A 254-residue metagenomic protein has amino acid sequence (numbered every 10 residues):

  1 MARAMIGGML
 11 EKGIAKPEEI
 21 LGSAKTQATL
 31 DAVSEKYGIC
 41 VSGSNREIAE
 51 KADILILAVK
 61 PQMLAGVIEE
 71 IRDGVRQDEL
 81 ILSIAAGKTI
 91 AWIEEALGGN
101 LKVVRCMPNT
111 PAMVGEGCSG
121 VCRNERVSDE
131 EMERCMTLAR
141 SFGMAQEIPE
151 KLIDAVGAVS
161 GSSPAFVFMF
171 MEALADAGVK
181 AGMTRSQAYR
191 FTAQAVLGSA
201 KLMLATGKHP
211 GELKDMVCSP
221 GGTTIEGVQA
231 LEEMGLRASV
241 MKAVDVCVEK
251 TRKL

Functional and structural regions predicted by a protein language model:
M1-K36, C40-G43, E50, V179-K180: NAD(P)+-binding Rossmann beta1-loop-alpha1 motif at the extreme N-terminus of oxidoreductases
M5-I6, I71, L174: Hydrophobic residues within alpha-helices that form the first helical element adjacent to the glycine-rich loop
I20, L30, I48, T184-F191 (+2 more regions): Small-residue helix-packing motif on alpha-helices
Q27-A28, Y37, N45-V121, E125: Rossmann-like NAD(P)(H) cofactor-binding subdomain of soluble oxidoreductases
W92-K102, C118-A155, F168-A205: Internal alpha-helical scaffold of NAD(P)-dependent oxidoreductase catalytic cores
V156-A165, S186, K214: A short glycine-threonine-serine/GTX helix/turn-capping micro-motif
A193-L254: NAD(P)-dependent Rossmann-like dehydrogenase/reductase catalytic/cofactor-binding core
